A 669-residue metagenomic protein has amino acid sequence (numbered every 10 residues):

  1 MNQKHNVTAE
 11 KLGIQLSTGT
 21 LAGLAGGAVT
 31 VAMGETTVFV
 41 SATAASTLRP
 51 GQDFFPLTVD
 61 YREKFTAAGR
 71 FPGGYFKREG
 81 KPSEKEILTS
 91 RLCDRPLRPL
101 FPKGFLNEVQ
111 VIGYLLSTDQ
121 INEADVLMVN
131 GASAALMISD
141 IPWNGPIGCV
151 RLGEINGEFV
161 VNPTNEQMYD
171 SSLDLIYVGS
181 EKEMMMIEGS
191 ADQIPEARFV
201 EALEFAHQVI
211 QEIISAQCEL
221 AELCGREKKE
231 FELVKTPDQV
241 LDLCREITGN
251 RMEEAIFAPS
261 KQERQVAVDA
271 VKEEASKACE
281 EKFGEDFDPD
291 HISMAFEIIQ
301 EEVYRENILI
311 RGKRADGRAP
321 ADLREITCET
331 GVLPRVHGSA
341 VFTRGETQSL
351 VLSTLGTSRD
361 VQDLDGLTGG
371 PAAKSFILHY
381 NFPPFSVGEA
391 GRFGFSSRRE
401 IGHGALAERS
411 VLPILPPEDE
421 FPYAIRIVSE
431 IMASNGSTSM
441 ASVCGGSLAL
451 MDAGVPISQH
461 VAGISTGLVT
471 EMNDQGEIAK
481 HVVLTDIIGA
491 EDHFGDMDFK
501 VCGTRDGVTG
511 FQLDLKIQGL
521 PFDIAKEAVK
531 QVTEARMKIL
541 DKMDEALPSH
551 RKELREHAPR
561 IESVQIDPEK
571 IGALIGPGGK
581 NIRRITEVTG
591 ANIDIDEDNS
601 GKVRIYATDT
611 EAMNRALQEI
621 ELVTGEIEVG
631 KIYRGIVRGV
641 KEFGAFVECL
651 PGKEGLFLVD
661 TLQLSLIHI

Functional and structural regions predicted by a protein language model:
M1-A45, E232-P371, P559-A573, N581 (+1 more regions): Extended amphipathic alpha-helical scaffolds
M1-E232, F287: Long, basic N-terminal domains or extensions that often function in RNA/ssDNA interaction or organelle/cellular
G26-Q110, L115-N122, E181, E188 (+3 more regions): Glycine-rich, flexible beta-strand/loop modules in the N-terminal catalytic cores of phosphate-handling
G27-V29, N122-D140, T330-S353, N435-V455 (+1 more regions): Conserved phosphate/anionic-ligand binding catalytic regions in large, soluble enzymes, centered on
D140-I256, L450-K552: Mobile "lid/hinge" segments at catalytic clefts and subdomain interfaces of large enzymes
F231-D238, K538-Q565, T610, N614-R634: Long, charged amphipathic helices and adjacent flexible linkers at domain junctions
F643-F646: Short aromatic-glycine-enriched beta-strand elements
I667-I669: Conserved small/polar residues in nucleotide/adenosyl-binding loops
